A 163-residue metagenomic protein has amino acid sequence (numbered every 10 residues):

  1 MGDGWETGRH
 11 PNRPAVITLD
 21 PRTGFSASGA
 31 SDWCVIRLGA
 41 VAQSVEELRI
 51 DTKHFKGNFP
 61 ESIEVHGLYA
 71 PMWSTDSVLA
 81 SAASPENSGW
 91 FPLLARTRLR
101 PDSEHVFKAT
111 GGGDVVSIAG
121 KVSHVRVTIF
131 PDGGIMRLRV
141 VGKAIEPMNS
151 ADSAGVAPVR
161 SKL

Functional and structural regions predicted by a protein language model:
M1-W33, Q43, H54-L163: Trp- and acidic/polar-enriched beta-sheet ligand-binding modules for extracellular glycan and matrix recognition
I36-A40: A short glycine/threonine-centered beta-strand motif
V45-E47: Secondary-structure-rich domain cores
R49-D51: Short edge beta-strand/loop segments characteristic of extracellular beta-sandwich folds
